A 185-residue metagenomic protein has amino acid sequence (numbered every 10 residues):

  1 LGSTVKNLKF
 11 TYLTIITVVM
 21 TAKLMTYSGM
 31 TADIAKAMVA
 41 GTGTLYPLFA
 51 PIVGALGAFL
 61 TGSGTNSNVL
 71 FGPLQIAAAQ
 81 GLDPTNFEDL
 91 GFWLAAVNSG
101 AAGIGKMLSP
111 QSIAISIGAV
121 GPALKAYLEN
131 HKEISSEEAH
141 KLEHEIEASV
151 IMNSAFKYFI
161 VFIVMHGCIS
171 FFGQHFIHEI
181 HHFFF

Functional and structural regions predicted by a protein language model:
L1-G29: Core transmembrane alpha-helical segments of multi-pass membrane transporters/permeases
G2-N7, K36-G43, I76-Q80, V150-N153: Short amphipathic alpha-helical coupling elements at transmembrane boundaries
T4-T11, G41-T42, V97, A101 (+2 more regions): Loop-to-transmembrane-helix entry motif
T14-T17, T44-F59, T85-Q111: Alpha-helical transmembrane segments of multi-pass membrane proteins
K23-A35, L60-T61, H166-H181: Transmembrane helix-loop junctions in multi-pass membrane proteins
T26-T44, L70-L74, G81-F87: Membrane-interface interhelical connector segments
F49, G62-G72, L108-A114: Transmembrane helix boundary and interhelical junction motifs in multipass membrane proteins
A102-F185: Juxtamembrane and boundary regions of transmembrane helices in multi-pass small-molecule transporters and channels
